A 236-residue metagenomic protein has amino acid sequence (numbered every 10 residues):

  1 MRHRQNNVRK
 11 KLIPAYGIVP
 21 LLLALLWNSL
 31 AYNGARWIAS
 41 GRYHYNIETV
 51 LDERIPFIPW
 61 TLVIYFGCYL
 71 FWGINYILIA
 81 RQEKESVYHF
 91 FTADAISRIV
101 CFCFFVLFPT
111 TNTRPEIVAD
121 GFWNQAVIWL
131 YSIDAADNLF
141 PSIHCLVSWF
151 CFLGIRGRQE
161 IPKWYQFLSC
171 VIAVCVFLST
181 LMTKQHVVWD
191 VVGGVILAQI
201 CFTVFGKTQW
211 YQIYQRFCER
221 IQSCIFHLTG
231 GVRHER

Functional and structural regions predicted by a protein language model:
R2-W72, V127, I225-R236: N-terminal transmembrane-helix/juxtamembrane module of multi-pass inner/ER membrane proteins
L26, I64-F71, I143-V147, V192-I196: Membrane-embedded alpha-helical segments of multi-pass membrane proteins, especially the transmembrane helices
S29-L30, R98-F104, V171-M182: Aromatic-anchored segments of alpha-helical transmembrane domains
A35-L51, A80-W164, Q212-E235: Membrane-interface loops
F71-N75, S148-L153, V171-S179: Hydrophobic, membrane-inserted alpha-helices
C101-F108, S179-H186, C201-Q212: Juxtamembrane membrane-interface segments at transmembrane alpha-helix termini
A119, A136-F140, C175-T203: Interfacial helix-loop-helix junctions of multi-pass membrane proteins
F152-R156, A198-G206: Hydrophobic transmembrane alpha-helices
